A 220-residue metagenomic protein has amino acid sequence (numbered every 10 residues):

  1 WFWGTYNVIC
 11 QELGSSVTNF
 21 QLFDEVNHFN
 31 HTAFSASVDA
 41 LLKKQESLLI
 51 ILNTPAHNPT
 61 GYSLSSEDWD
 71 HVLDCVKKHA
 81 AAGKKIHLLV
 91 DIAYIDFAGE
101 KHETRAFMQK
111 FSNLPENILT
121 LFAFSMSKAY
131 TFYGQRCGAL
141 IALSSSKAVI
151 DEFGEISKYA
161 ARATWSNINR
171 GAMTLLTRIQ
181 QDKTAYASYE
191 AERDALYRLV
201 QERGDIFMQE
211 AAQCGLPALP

Functional and structural regions predicted by a protein language model:
W1-S15: Substrate-binding/gating loop at the entrance of the active-site cleft, primarily in PLP-dependent aminotransferase-like
F2-G4, P55-N58, Y94-D96, S127-A129 (+1 more regions): Short, solvent-exposed loop/turn segments at secondary-structure junctions
N7-Q11, T60-S66, Y94, A98-M108 (+2 more regions): A short acidic (Asp/Glu
S16-V26: Short beta-strand->loop structural element characteristic of the AMP-binding/adenylate-forming
D24-E100: Active-site phosphate-binding strand-loop segment of PLP-dependent enzymes
V38-Q45, L73-I86, F111-E116, S144-V149 (+2 more regions): Alpha-helix termini
N113-Y197: Conserved core segment of the aminotransferase class I/II
Y189-P220: Conserved PLP-binding catalytic core of the aspartate aminotransferase-like
